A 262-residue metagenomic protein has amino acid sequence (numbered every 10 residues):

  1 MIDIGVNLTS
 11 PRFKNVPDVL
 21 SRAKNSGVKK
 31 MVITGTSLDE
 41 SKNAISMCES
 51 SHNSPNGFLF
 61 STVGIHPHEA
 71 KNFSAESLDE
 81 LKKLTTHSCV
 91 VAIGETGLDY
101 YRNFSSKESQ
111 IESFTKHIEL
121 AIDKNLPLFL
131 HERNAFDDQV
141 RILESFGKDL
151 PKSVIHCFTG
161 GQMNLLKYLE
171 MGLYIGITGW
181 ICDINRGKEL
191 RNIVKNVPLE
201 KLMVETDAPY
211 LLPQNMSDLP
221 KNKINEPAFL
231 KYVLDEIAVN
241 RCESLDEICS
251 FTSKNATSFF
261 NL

Functional and structural regions predicted by a protein language model:
M1-L262: Mid-domain alpha/beta scaffold segments of enzyme catalytic cores
